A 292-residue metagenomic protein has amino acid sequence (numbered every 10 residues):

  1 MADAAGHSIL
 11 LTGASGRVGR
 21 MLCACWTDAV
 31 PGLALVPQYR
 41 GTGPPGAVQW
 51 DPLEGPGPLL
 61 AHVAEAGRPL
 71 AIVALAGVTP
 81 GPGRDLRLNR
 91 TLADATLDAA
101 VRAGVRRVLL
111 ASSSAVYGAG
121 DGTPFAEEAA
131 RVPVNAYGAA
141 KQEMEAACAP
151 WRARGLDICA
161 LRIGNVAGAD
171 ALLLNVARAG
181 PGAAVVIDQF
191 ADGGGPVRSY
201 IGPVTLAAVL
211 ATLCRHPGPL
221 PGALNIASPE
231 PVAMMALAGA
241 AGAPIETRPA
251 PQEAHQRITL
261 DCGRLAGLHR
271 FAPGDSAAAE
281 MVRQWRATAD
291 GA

Functional and structural regions predicted by a protein language model:
A4-A29: N-terminal Rossmann NAD(P)H-binding glycine-rich loop of SDR-like oxidoreductase domains
P52-T91: NAD(P)H-binding glycine-rich loop region in Rossmannoid oxidoreductase-like domains and their noncatalytic homologs
A71, D94-A136: Conserved Rossmann-fold NAD(P)-dependent oxidoreductase catalytic core, especially the SDR/UDP-sugar
V134-C159: Active-site Tyr-X1-5-Lys
P150-R198: NAD(P)-dependent short-chain dehydrogenase/reductase
A179-F190, P196-L224: Alpha-helical substrate-binding/gating segment
L206-H255: Mid/C-terminal beta-alpha module of Rossmann-like enzyme folds, strongest in SDR-family dehydrogenases/epimerases
A233-G239, A250-A292: Conserved C-terminal active-site "lid" loop/helix of NAD(P)H-dependent oxidoreductases that clamps the redox cofactor
